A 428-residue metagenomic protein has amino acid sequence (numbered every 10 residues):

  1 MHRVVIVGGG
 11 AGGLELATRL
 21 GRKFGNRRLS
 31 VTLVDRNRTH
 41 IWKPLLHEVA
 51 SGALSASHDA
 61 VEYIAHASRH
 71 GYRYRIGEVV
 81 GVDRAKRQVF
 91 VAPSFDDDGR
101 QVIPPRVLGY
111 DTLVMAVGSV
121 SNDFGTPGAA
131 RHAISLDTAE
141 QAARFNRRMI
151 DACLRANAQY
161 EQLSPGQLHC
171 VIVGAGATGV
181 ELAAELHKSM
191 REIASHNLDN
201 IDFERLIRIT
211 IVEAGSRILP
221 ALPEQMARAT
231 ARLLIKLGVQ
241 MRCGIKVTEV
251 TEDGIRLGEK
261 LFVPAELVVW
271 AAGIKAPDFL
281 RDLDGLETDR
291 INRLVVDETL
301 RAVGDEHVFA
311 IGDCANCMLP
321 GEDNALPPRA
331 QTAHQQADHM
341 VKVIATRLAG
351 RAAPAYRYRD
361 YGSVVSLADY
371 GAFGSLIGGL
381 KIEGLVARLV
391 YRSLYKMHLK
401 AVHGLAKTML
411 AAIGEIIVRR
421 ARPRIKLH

Functional and structural regions predicted by a protein language model:
M1, Q336-H428: C-terminal, flexible cofactor-proximal segment of oxidoreductases
M1-I76, V80-G81, C170, A177-L222 (+1 more regions): Beta1-alpha1 glycine-rich phosphate/pyrophosphate-binding loop at the start of Rossmann-like nucleotide-binding domains
H2, Y110-D111, A265: Local beta-strand N-terminus motif with an aromatic residue
G12, G118-S121, A183, I274-A276: Short glycine-rich anion-binding loops that position phosphate/pyrophosphate groups of nucleotides and phosphorylated
R28, H70-P93, H187-E298, A302-G304: A Rossmann-like FAD-binding core segment of flavoenzymes
Y74-V171, V269: FAD-binding core/adjacent interface of flavoenzyme oxidoreductases
R131-Y160, D253-R256, V263-L267, A271-Q335: FAD-site-proximal beta/loop scaffold in flavoenzymes
L163-L222, A229, Q240-R242, L326-I344 (+2 more regions): Rossmann-like dinucleotide-binding core of oxidoreductases
